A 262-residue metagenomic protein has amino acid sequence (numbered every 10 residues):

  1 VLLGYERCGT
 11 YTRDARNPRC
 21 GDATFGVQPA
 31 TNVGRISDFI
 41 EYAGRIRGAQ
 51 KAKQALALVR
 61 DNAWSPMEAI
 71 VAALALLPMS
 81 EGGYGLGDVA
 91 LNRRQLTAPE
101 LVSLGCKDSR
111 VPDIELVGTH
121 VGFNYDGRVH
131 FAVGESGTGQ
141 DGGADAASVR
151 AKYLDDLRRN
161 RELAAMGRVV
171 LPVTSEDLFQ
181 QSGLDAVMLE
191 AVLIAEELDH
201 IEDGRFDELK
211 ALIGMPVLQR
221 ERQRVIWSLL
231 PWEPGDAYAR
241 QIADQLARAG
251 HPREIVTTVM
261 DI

Functional and structural regions predicted by a protein language model:
V1-V27: Hydrophobic alpha-helical segments and helix pairs
F25-I262: Surface segments flanking catalytic/ligand-binding clefts of nucleic-acid enzymes
